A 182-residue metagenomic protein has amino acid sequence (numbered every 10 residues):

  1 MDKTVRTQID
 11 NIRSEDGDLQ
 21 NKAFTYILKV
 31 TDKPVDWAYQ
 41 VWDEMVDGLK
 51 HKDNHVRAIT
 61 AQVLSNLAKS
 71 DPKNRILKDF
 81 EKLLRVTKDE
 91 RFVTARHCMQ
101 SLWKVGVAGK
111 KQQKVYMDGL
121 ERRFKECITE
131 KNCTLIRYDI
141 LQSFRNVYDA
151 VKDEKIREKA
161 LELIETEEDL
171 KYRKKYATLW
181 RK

Functional and structural regions predicted by a protein language model:
M1-F24: N-terminal "cap/leader" segments of large eukaryotic alpha-helical scaffolds
D2-K3, D36-E44, N74-E81, K111-L120 (+1 more regions): Short sequence/structural elements of tandem HEAT/ARM alpha-solenoid repeats
E15-G17, K52-N54, E90-F92, I128-C133 (+1 more regions): Short inter-helical turns and helix N-cap capping residues of alpha-solenoid HEAT/ARM repeat scaffolds
K22-Y26, T60-V63, C98, Y116 (+3 more regions): Conserved hydrophobic register position within alpha-solenoid helical repeats
L28-K29, S65, W103-K104, Y138-R145 (+1 more regions): Structural signature of alpha-helical solenoid repeat scaffolds
T31-P34, A68, P72, G106-G109 (+3 more regions): Alpha-solenoid repeat junctions
V56, T60-A95: Helix-adjacent hinge/juxtasegments
